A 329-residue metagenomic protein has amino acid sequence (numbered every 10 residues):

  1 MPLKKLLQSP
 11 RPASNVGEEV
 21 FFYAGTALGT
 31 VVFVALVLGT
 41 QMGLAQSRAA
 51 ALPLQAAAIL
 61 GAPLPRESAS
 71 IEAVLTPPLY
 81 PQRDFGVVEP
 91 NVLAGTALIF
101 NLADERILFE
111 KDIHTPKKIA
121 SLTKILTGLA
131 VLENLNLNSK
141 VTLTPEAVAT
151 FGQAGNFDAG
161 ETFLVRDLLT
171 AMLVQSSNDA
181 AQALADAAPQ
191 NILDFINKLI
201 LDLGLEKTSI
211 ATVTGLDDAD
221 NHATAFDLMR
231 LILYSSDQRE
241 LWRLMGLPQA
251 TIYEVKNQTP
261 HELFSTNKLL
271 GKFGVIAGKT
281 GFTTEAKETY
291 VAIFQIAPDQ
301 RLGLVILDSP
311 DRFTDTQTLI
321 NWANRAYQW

Functional and structural regions predicted by a protein language model:
M1-A27: N-terminal Lys/Arg-rich, disordered targeting/topogenic segments
L7, E18, A45-F226, L233-R239: Active-site-adjacent loops and short helices of periplasmic peptidoglycan-processing enzymes
A13-S14, L36, T96: A subset of signal/propeptide-processing and intrinsically disordered low-complexity segments in secreted/extracellular
F22-T26, G39, L205-E206, D220-W329: Domain-terminus/edge residues, biased toward the C-terminal soluble/receptor-binding domains of extracytoplasmic
T26-L36: Core hydrophobic alpha-helical transmembrane segments of single-pass membrane proteins
L36-L52, Y327: Hydrophobic single-pass membrane-insertion segments
